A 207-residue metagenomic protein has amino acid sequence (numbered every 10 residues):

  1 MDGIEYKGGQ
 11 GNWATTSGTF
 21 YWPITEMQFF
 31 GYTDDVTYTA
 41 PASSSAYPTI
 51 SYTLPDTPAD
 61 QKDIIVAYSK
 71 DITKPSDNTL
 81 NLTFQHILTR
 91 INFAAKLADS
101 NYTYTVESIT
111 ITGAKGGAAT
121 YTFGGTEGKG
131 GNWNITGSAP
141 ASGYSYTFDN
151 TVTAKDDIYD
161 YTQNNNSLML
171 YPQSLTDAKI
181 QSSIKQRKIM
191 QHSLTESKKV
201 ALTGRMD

Functional and structural regions predicted by a protein language model:
M1, S100-P140: Short, ordered, surface-exposed loop/turn motifs in non-cytosolic proteins
M1-G113, T151-D160, S174-T176, Q181-D207: Short, low-hydrophobicity acidic/polar segments
T136-N150: Low-complexity, serine/threonine/proline-enriched polar segments
D160-L168: Charged, amphipathic alpha-helical segments
